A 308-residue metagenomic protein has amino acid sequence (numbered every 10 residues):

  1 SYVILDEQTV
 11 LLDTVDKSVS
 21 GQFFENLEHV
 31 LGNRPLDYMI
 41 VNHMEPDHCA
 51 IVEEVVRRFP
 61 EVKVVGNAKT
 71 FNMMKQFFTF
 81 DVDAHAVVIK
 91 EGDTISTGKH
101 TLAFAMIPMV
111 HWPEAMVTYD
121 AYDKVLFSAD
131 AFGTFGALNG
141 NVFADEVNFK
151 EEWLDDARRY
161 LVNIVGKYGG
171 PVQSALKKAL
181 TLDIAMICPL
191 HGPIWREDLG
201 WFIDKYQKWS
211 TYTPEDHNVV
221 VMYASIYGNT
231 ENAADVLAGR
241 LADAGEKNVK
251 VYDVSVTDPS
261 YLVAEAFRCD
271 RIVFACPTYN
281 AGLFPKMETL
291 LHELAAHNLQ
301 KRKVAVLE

Functional and structural regions predicted by a protein language model:
S1-E28, V117-D120, K124-S128, T230: Conserved beta-strand hairpin/beta-sheet module of binuclear metal-dependent hydrolase folds, prominently
E7, S18-V65: Active-site metal-binding motif and surrounding structural segment of the metallo-beta-lactamase
Q8-V10, Y38, K124-F127, M186 (+3 more regions): Structural motif
L12-T14, L36-M44, V64-N67, L126-A129 (+1 more regions): Active-site neighborhood of phospho(di)ester-bond hydrolases with catalytic His/Asp-centered motifs
G66-A115, S174: Metallo-beta-lactamase
T101-P189, W195-E197: Metallo-beta-lactamase
D235-K250, R268: Short helix-loop-beta junction
T257-E308: Helix-loop-strand module that forms the ligand-binding subsite of alpha/beta enzymes
